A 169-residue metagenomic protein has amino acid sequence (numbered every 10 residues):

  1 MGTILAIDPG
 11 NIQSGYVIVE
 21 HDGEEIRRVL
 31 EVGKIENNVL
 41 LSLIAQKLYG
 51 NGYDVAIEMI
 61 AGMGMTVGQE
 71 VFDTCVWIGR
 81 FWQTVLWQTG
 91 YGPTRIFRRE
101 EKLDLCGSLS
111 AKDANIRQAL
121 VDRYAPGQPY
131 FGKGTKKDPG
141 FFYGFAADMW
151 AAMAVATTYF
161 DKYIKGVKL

Functional and structural regions predicted by a protein language model:
M1-L169: Phosphate- and other anionic-substrate recognition elements at nucleic-acid/protein interfaces
